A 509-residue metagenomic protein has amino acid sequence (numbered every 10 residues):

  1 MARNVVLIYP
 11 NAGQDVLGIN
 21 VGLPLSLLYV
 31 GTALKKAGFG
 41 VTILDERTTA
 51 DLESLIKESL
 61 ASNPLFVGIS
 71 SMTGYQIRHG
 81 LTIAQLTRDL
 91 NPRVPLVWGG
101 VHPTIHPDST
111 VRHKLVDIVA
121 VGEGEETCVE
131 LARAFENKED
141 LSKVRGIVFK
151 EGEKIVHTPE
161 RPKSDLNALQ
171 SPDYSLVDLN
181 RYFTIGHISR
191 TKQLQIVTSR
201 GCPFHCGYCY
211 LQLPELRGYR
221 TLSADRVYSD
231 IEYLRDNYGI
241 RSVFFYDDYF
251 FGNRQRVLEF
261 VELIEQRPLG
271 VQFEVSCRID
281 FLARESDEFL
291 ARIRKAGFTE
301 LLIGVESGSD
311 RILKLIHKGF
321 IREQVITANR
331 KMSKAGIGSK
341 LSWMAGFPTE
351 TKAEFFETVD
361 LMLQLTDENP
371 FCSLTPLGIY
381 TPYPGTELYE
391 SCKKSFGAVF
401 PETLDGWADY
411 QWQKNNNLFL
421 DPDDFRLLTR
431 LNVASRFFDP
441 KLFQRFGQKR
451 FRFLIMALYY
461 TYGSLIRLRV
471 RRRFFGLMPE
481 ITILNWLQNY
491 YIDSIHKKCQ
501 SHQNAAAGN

Functional and structural regions predicted by a protein language model:
A2-L7, G40, S62-L65, E387-E390 (+1 more regions): Radical SAM enzyme core and accessory elements
N4, S26, V30-D165, G385: Glycine-rich beta-alpha loop elements in corrinoid/cobalamin-binding modules across cobalamin-dependent enzymes
V6, N11-Q14, V144, K150-T198: N-terminal [4Fe-4S]-dependent radical SAM core
Y9, I43-R47, G304, W343-A345 (+1 more regions): Residue-level recognition of beta-strand->loop/alpha-helix junctions
Q14-L17, P107, G152, F204 (+5 more regions): Flexible glycine/acidic-rich beta-alpha junction loops that bind and position SAM and/or redox cofactors in anaerobic
Q14-L27: Glycine- and acidic-residue-enriched helix-capping/strand-helix junction motifs
P107-H113, T349-Q364: Catalytic cores of alpha/beta
P172-S339, A345-F347, D360: Radical SAM [4Fe-4S] cluster-binding motif and immediate context
